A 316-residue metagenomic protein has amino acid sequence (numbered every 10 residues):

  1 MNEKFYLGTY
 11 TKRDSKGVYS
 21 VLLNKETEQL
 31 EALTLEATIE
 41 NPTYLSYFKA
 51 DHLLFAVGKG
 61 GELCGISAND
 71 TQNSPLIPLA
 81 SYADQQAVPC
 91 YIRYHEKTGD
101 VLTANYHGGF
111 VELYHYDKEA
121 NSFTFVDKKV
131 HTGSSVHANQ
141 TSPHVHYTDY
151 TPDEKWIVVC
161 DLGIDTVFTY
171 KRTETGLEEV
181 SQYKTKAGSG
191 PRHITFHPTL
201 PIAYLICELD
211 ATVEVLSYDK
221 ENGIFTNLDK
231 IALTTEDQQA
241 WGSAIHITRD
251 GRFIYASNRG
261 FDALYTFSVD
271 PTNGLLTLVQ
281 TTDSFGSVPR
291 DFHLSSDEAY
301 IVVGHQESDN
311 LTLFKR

Functional and structural regions predicted by a protein language model:
Y10-K12, G58-K59, Y106-G108, Y116 (+6 more regions): Short loop/turn segments immediately following the C-termini of beta-strands
D14, I39-A50, Q85-K97, G133-D153 (+3 more regions): Beta-rich, blade/repeat-based domains predominating in secreted/periplasmic proteins but also intracellular
V21-E28, I66-S74, Y114-T124, Y170-G176 (+3 more regions): Short loop/turn segments immediately following beta-strands, especially the blade-tip and inter-blade linker loops
E31-A37, I77-A83, D127, G133-N139 (+3 more regions): A short beta-strand motif characteristic of beta-propeller blades
A32-T98: Blade-loop segments of beta-propeller domains
P75-Y147: Asp-box/WD-like beta-propeller blade repeats and closely related beta-sheet repeat scaffolds
E154-A211: Loop-centered beta-sheet repeat module
